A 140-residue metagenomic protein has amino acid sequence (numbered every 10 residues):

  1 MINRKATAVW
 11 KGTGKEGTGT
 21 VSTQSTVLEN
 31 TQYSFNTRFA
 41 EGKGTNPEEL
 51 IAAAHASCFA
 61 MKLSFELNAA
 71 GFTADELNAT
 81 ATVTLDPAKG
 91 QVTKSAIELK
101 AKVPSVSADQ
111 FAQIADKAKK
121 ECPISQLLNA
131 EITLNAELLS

Functional and structural regions predicted by a protein language model:
M1-A53, A60-S140: Extended beta-strand/beta-hairpin segments
